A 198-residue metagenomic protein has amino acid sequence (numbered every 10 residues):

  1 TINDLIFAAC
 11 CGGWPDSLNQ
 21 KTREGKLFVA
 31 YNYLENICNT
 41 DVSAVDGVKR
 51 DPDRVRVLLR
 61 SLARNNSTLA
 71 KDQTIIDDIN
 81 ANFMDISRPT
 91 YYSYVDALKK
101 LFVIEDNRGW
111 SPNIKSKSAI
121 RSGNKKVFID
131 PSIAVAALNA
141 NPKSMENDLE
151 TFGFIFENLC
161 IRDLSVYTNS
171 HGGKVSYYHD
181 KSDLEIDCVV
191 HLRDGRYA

Functional and structural regions predicted by a protein language model:
T1-W14: Amphipathic alpha-helical segments of the small helical/lid subdomains adjacent to P-loop NTPase cores
L18-R196: Accessory nucleic acid-recognition modules appended to NTPase machines
